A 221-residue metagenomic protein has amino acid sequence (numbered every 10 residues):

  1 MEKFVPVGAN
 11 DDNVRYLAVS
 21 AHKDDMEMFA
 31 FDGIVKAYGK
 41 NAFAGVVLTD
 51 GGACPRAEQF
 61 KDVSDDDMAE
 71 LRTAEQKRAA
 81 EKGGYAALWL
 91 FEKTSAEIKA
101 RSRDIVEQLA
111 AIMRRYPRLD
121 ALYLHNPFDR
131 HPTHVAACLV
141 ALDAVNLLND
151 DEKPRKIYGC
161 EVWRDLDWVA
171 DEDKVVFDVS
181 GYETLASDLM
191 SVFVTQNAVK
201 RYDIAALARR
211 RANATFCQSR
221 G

Functional and structural regions predicted by a protein language model:
M1-L17, I98-G221: Metal-dependent de-N-acetylase/amidase catalytic core
M1-Y116, L147-D150: Active-site rim/loop-helix segments in enzyme catalytic domains that contact anionic ligands
